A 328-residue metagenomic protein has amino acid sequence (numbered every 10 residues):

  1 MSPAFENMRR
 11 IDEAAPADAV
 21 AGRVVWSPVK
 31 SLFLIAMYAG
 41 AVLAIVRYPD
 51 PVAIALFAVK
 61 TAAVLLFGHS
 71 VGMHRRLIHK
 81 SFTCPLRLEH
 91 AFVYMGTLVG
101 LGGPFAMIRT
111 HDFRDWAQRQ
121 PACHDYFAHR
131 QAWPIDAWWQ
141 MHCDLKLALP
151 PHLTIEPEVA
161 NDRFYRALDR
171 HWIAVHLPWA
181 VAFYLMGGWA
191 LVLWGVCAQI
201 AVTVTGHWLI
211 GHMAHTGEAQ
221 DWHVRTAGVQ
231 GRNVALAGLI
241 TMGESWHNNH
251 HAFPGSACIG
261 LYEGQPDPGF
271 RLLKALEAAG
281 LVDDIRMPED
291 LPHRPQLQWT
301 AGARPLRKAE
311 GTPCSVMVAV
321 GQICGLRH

Functional and structural regions predicted by a protein language model:
M1-W208, S256-H328: Non-catalytic, topology-defining segments of multipass membrane proteins
G211-Q265: Glycine/small-residue-rich hydrophobic helix-like segments
